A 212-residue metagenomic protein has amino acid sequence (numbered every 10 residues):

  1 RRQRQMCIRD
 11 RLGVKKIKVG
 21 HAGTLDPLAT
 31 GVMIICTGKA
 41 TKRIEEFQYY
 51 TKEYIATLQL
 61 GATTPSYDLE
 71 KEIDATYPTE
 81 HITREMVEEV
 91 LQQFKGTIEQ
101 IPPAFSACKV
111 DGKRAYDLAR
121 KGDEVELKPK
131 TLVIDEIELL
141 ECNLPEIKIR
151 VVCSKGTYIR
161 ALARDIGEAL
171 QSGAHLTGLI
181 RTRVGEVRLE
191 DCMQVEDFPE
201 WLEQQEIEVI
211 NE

Functional and structural regions predicted by a protein language model:
R1-Q5, R9-E212: Catalytic/RNA-binding core of pseudouridine synthases
